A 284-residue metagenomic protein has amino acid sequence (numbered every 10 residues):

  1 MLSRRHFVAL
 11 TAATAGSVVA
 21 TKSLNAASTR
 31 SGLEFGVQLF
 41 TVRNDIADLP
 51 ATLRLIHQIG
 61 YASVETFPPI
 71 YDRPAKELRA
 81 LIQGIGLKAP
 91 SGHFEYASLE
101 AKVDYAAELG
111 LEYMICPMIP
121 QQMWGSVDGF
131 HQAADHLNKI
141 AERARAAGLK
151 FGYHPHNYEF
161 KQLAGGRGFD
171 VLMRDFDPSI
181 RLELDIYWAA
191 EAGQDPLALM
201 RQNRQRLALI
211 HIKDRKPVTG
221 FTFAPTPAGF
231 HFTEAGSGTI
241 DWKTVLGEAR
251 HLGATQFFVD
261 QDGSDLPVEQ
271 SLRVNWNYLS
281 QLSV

Functional and structural regions predicted by a protein language model:
M1-A15: N-terminal secretory signal peptides and thylakoid transit peptides that target proteins across membranes
K22-I46, L55: C-terminal segment of N-terminal export signals and the immediately downstream linker at the start of the mature
L33-Q38, V64-T66, A89-G92, M114-C116 (+4 more regions): Hydrophobic faces of well-ordered beta-strands that scaffold small-molecule active sites in alpha/beta enzyme cores
V37, I56, V64, I82 (+5 more regions): Conserved, mostly hydrophobic/aromatic
N44-I56, A97-A106, G193-L199, W242: Short, acidic/polar
T52-Y71: Catalytic domains of carbohydrate-active enzymes, especially glycoside hydrolases
Y71, P90-R181, Q202, E269: Active-site acidic/histidine proton-transfer and metal-coordination neighborhood in alpha/beta enzyme cores
A146-T239: Acidic/histidine-rich catalytic cores of soluble enzymes
